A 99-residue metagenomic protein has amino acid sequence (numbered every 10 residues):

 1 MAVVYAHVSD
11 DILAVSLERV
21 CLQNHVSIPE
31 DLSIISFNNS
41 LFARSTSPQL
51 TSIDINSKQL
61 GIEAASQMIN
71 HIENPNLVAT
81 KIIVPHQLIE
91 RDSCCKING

Functional and structural regions predicted by a protein language model:
M1-G99: Flexible loop/turn connectors
